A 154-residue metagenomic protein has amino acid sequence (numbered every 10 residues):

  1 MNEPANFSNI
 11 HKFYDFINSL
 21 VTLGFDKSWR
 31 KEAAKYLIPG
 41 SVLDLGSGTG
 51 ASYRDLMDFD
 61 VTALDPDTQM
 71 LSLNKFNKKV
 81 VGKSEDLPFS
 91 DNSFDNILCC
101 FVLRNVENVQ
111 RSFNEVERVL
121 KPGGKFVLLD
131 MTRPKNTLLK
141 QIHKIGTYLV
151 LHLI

Functional and structural regions predicted by a protein language model:
M1-K12: N-terminal, positively charged/glycine-rich alpha-helical extensions of SAM-dependent methyltransferases
I10-L23: Class I SAM-dependent methyltransferase Rossmann-like catalytic core, especially the SAM/SAH-binding loop
T22-P39: Conserved alpha-helix/loop element of class I SAM-dependent methyltransferases that forms part of the SAM/SAH-binding
L43-D86: Class I SAM-dependent methyltransferase SAM/SAH-binding core
E85-I97: A short acidic, Gly/Pro-enriched loop at the edge of an enzyme's catalytic core that lines a small-molecule cofactor
N96-N108: A short SAM/SAH-binding and catalytic strip from SAM-dependent methyltransferases
Q110-P122: A short glycine-rich, Lys/Arg-flanked "PGG" loop and its adjoining helix->strand segment in the class I
V127-I154: Conserved class I S-adenosyl-L-methionine
